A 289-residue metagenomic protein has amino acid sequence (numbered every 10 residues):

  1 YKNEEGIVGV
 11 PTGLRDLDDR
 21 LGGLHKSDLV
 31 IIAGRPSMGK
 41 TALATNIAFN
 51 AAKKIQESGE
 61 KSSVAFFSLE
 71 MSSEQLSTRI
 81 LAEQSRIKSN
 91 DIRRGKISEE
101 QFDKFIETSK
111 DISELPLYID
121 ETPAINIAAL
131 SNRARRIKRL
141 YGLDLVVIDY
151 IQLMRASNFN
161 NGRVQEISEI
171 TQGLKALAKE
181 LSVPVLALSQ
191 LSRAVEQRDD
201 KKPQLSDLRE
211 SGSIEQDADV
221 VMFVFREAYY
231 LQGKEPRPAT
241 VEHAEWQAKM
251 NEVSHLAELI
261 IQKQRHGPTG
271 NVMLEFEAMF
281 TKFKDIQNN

Functional and structural regions predicted by a protein language model:
Y1-K26, I87, F102-D103, E107-P116 (+5 more regions): Core recognition of P-loop NTPase motor domains used across DNA-transaction enzymes
E5-G6, S89-E99, L117-A124, R155-S168 (+1 more regions): Flexible beta-alpha connector loops of hexameric P-loop NTPases
D19, N50-G142, A156, V272: Cytosolic-facing regulatory segments adjacent to core modules
H25-V30, S62: Pre-Walker A (Motif I) flank of P-loop NTPase domains
P36: The conserved Walker
K40: Conserved lysine of the Walker
A65, L143-A187: Helical hairpin unit composed of two closely spaced alpha helices linked by a short loop
A128-L143, N160, Q172-L181, A194-N289: C-terminal regions of RecA-like/P-loop NTPase motor modules
